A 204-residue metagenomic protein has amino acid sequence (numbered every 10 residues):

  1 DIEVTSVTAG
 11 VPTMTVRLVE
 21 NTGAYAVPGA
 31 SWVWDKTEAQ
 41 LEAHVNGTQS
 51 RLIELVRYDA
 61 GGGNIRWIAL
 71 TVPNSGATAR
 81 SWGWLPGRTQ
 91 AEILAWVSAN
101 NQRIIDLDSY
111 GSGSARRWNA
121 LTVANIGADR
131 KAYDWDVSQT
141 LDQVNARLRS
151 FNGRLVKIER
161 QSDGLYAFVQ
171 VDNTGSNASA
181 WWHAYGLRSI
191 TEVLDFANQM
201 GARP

Functional and structural regions predicted by a protein language model:
D1-P204: Terminus-proximal functional modules
